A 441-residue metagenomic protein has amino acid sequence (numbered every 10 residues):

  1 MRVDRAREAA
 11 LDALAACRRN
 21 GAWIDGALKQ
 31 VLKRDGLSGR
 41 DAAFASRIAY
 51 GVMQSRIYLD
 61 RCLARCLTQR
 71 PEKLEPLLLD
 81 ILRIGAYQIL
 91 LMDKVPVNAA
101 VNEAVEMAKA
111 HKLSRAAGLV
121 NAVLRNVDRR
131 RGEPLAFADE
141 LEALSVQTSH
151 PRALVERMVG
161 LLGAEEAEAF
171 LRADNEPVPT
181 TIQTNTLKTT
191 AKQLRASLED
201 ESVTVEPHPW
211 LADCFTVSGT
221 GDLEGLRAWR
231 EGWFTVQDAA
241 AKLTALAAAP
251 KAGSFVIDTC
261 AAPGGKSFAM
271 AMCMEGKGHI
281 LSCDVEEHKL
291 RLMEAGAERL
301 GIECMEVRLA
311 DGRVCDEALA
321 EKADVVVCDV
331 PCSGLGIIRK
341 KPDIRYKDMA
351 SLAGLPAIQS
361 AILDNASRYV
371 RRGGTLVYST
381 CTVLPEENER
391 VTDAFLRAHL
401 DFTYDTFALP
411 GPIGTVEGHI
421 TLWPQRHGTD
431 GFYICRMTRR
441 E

Functional and structural regions predicted by a protein language model:
M1-E441: S-adenosylmethionine
